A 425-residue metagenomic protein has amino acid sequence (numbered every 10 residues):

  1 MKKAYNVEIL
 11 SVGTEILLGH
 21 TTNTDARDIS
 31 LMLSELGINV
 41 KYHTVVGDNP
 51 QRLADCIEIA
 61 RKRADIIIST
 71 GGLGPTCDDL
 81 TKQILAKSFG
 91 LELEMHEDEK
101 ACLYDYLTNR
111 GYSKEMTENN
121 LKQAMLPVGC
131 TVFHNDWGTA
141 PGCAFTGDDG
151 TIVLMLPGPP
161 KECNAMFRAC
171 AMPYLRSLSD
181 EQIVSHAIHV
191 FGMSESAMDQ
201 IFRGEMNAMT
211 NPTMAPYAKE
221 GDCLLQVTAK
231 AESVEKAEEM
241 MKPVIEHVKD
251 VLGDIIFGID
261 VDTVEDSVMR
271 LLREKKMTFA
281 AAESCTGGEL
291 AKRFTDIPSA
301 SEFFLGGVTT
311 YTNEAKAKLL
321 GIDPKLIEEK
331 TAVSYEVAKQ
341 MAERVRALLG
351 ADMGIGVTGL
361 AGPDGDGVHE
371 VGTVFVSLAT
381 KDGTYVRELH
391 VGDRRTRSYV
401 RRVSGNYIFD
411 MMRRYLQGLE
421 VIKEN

Functional and structural regions predicted by a protein language model:
K2-T44, E238-E239: Glycine-rich phosphate/diphosphate-binding loop of Rossmann-like nucleotide-binding domains
V7-I9, V153, F279: Conserved hydrophobic helix-helix packing surfaces used for dimerization/oligomerization
V12-T14, S69-C77, P157-G158, A231 (+1 more regions): Glycine-rich beta-strand-to-loop/alpha-helix junction loops that act as flexible
Y42-R52, V391-D393: Short beta->alpha junction loops
R52-D55, K62, D79-L178, V333: Proline/glycine-rich low-complexity loops and linkers
K122, K236-N425: Short alpha-helical segments enriched in small residues
T146-G221, Q226-T228, K236-M241: Accessory alpha-helical/coil subdomains and C-terminal extensions that flank or cap enzyme catalytic cores
